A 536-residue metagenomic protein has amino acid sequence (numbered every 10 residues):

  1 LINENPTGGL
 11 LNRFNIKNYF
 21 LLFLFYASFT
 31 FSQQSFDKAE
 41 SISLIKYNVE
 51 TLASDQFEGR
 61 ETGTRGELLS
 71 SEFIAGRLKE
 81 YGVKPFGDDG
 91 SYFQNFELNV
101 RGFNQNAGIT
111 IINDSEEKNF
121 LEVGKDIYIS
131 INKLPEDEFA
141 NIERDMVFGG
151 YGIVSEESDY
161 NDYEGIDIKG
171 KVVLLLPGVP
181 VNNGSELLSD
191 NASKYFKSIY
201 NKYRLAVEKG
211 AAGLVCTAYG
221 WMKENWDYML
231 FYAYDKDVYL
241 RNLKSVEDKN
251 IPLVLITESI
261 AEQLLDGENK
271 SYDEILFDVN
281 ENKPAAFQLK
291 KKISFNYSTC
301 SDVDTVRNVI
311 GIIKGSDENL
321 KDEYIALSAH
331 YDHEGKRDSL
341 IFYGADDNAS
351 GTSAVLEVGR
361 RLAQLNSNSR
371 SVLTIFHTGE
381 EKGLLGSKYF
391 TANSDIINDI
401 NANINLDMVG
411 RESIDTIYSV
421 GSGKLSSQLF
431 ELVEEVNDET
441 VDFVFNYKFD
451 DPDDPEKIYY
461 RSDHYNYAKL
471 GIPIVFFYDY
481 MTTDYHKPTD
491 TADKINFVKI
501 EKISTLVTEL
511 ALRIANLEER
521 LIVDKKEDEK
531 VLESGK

Functional and structural regions predicted by a protein language model:
L1-D37: Bacterial Sec-dependent N-terminal signal peptides
Q34-K38, D55-R65, E97, K133-D137 (+9 more regions): Second-shell loop/turn segments in exported
D37, D114-S115, Y128-G165, S245-G344 (+2 more regions): Soluble metallo-hydrolase cores and metallopeptidase-like ectodomains found primarily in the secretory/periplasmic
A39-R65, Y81, P85-G87, T257 (+4 more regions): N-terminal capping segment at the start of a domain
E58-N183: Noncatalytic luminal/extracellular "stalk/propeptide" segments of secretory-pathway proteins
E122-D126, L243-S245, K249-K270, S367 (+1 more regions): Metal-dependent peptidase/peptidase-like ectodomains
G150-N225: A conserved hydrophobic secondary-structure block that centers on an alpha-helix together with its immediately flanking
V207, G213, A218, K283-Q288 (+2 more regions): Active-site-adjacent substrate-binding region of metalloamidase/peptidase-like peptide-processing proteins
